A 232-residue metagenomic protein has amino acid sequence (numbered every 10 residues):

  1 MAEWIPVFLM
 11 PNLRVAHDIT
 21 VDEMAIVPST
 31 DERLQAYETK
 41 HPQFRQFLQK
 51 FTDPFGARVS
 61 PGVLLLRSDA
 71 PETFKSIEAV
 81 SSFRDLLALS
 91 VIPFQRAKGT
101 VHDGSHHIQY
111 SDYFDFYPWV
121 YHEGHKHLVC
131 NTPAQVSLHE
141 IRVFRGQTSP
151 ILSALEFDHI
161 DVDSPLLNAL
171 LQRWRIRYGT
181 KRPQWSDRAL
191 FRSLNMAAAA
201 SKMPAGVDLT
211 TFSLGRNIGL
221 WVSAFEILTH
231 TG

Functional and structural regions predicted by a protein language model:
M1-G219, S223, I227: Charged, non-catalytic interaction/linker regions at domain boundaries that couple catalytic cores to substrate
T229-G232: Short non-catalytic regulatory patches outside canonical folded cores
